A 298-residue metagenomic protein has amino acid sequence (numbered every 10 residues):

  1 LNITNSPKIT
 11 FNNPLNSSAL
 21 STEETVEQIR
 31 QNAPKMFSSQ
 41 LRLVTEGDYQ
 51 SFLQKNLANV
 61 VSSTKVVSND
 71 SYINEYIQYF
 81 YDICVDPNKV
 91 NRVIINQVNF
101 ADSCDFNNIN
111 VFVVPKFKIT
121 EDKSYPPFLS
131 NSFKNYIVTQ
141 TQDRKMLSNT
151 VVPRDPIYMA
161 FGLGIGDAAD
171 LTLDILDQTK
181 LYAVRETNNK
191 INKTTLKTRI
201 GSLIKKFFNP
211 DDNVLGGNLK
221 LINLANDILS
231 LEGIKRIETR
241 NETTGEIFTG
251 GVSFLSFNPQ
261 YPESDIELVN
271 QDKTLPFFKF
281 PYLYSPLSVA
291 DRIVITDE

Functional and structural regions predicted by a protein language model:
L1-I29: Compositionally biased P/S/T/G-rich terminal and signal peptide-adjacent segments that lie outside catalytic cores
S18-E298: Acidic, low-complexity glycine/serine/threonine-rich segments
